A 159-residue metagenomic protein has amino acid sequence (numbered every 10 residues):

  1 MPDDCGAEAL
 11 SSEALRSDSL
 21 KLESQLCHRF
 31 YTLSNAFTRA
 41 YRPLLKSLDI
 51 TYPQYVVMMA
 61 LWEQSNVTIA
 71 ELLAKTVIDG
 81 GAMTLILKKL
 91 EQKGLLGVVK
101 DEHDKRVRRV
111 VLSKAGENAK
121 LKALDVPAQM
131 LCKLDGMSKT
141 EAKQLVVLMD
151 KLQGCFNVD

Functional and structural regions predicted by a protein language model:
M1-L48, K151: N-terminal leader segment of winged-helix/HTH proteins
H28, N35-D79: N-terminal helix-turn-helix DNA-binding core of bacterial DNA-binding proteins
L33, F37-A40, T76, A119-M137 (+2 more regions): Alpha-helical linker/hinge and terminal dimerization helices associated with HTH transcriptional regulators
L48-P53, A82, S113, S138-K139: Short helix-coil-helix linker/hinge
I69-A70, G81, K88, R108: Residues within helix-turn-helix
K88-V147: Charged, amphipathic alpha-helical coiled-coil/dimerization segments
